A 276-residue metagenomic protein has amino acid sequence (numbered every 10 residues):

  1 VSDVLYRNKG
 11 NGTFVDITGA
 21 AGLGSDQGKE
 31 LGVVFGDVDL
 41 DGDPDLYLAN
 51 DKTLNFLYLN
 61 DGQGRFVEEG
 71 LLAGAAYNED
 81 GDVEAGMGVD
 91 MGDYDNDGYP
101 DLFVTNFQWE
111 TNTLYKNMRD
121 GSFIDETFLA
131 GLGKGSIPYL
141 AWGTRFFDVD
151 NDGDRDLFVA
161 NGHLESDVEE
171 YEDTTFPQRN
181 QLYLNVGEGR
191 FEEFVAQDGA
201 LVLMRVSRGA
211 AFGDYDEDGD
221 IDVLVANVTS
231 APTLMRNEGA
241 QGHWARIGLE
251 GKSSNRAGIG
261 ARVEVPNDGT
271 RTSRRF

Functional and structural regions predicted by a protein language model:
V1-P44, A49-F56, E68-G70: Solenoidal tandem-repeat scaffolds enriched in leucines and small polar residues
S2-I17, L54-E69, T111-E126, V168-E172 (+2 more regions): Beta-propeller blade repeat segments, especially FG-GAP/WD-type strand-to-loop junctions in 6- to 7-bladed propeller
R7, E30-L40, P44, L59 (+3 more regions): Beta-propeller blade termini
N11-S25, Q63-D82, D120-G135, T175 (+2 more regions): Sequence/structural signature of beta-propeller blade repeats across diverse families
G22-V34, G74-D90, G131-R145, Q197-A211 (+2 more regions): Repeat-based blade/solenoid architectures
D43-N50, D97, D101-N106, L157-A160 (+1 more regions): Hydrophobic beta-strand segments that make up the repeating blades of beta-propeller and related beta-repeat
Y47-L48, E79-D80, V104-N106, K134-I137 (+2 more regions): Short consensus segments that form the blades of beta-propeller domains, in both extracellular/periplasmic
K134, E165, E172-Q181, N185-F276: Gly/Ser/Thr/Pro-enriched helix-cap/hinge segments flanking short amphipathic alpha-helices
